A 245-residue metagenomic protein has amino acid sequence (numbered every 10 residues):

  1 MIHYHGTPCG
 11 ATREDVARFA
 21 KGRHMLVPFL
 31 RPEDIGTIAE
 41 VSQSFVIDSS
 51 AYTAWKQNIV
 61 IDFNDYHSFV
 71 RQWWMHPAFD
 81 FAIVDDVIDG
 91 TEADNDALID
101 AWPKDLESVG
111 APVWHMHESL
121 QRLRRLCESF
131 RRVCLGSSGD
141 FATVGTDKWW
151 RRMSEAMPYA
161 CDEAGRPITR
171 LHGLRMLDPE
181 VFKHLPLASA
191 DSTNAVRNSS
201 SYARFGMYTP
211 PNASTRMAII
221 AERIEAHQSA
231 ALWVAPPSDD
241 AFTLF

Functional and structural regions predicted by a protein language model:
M1-E14, H67, R71-W74, I83 (+3 more regions): Alpha/beta catalytic cores of nucleotide-metabolism and tRNA/nucleoside-modifying enzymes
M1-I99, P103-K104, S229-F245: Non-catalytic, usually N-terminal nucleic-acid engagement modules in DNA/RNA processing proteins
T7-A11, S50-Y52, D85-D89, H115-H117 (+3 more regions): Active-site beta-loop-alpha junctions enriched in small/polar residues
K21-H24, V41-S42, F79, K104-V109 (+3 more regions): Glycine-enriched alpha-helix->loop->beta-strand junction motifs that scaffold or abut catalytic
T37-A39, W55-N58, Q121-L123, A142-W149 (+1 more regions): Short, charged, surface-exposed secondary-structure boundary motifs
D48, P112, L185: Conserved, mostly hydrophobic/aromatic
A93-L98, E118-E128, V144-E155, K183: Distinct, well-ordered alpha-helical segments
L106-A142: Active-site cradle of extracellular carbohydrate-active enzymes
